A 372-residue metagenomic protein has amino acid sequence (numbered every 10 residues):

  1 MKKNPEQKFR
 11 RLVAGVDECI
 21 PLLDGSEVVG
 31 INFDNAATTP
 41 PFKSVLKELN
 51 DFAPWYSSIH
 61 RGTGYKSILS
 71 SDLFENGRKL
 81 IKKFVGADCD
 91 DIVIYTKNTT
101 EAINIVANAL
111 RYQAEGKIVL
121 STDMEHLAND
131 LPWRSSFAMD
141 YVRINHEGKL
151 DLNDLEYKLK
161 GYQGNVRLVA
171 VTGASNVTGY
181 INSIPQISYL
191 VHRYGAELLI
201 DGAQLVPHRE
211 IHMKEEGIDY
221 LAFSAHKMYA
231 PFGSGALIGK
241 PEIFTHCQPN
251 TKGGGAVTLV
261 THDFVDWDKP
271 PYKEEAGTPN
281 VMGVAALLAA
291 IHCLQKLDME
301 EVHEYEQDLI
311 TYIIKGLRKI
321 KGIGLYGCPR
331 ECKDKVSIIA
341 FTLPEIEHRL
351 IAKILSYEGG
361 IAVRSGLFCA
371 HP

Functional and structural regions predicted by a protein language model:
M1-P372: Pyridoxal 5′-phosphate
